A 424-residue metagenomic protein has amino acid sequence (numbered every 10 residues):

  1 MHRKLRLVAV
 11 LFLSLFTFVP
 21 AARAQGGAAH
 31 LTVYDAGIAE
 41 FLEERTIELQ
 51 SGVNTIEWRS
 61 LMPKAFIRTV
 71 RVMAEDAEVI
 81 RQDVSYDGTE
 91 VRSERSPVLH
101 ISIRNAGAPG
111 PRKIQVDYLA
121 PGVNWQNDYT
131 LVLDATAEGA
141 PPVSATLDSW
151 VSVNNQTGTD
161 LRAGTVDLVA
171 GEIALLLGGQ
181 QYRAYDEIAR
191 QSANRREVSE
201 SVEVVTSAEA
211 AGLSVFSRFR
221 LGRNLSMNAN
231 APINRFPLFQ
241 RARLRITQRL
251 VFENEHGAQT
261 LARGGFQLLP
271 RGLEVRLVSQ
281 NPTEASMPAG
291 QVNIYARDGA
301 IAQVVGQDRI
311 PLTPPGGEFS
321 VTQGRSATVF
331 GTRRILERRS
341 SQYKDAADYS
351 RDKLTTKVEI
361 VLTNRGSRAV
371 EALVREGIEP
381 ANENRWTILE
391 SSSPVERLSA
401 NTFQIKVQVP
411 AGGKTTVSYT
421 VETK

Functional and structural regions predicted by a protein language model:
H2-L7, T17-K424: Long, intrinsically disordered, low-complexity accessory segments associated with secretion and vesicular trafficking
